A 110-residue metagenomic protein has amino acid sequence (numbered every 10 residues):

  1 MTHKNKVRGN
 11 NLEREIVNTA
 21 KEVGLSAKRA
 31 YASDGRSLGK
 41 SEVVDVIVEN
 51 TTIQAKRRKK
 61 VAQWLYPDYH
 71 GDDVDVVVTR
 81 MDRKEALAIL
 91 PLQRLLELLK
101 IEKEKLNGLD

Functional and structural regions predicted by a protein language model:
M1-D110: Catalytic phosphate/metal-binding cores of nucleic-acid and nucleotide-processing enzymes, i.e., regions that mediate
